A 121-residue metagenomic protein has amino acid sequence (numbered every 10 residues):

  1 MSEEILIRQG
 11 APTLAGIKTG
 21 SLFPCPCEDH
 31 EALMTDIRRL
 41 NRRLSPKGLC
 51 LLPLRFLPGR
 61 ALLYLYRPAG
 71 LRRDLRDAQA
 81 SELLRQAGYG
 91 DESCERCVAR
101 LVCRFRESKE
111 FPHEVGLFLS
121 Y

Functional and structural regions predicted by a protein language model:
M1-L14: N-terminal basic/disordered segments at the start of proteins
P12-Y121: Conserved mixed alpha/beta catalytic, RNA-binding, or beta-rich assembly cores of soluble enzyme, regulatory
